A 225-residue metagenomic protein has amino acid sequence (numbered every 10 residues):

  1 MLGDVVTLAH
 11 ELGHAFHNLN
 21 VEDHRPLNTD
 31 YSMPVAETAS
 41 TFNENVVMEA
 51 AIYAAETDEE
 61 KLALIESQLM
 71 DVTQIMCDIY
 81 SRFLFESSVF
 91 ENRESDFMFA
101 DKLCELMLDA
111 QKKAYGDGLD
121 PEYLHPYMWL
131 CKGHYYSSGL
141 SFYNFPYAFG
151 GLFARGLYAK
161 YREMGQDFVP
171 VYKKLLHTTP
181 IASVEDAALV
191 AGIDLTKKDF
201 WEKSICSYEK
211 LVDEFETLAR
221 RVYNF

Functional and structural regions predicted by a protein language model:
M1-A9: Short pre-active-site segment immediately N-terminal to the catalytic Zn-binding motif
G3, D30-P34, V72, M76 (+1 more regions): Short, solvent-exposed segments of well-ordered alpha helices
V5, S32, A36-A39, N43 (+3 more regions): Hydrophobic (often cysteine-bearing) scaffold residues that line and stabilize catalytic clefts of nucleotide/cofactor
L8-A9, F16, Y53, E59 (+3 more regions): C-terminal, non-catalytic "cap/extension" segments appended to globular domains
G13-L27: Catalytic Zn2+-binding segment of zinc metalloproteases
P26-T29, L62-L69, K132-S138: Short, charged, low-complexity loops and linkers
S32-E60, Q68-M70, Q74, G150: Post-HExxH zinc-binding segment in Zn-dependent metallohydrolases
E66, M70, Q74-D78, R82 (+1 more regions): Solvent-exposed, amphipathic alpha-helical "stalk/arm" or coiled-coil-like segments used as scaffolds
